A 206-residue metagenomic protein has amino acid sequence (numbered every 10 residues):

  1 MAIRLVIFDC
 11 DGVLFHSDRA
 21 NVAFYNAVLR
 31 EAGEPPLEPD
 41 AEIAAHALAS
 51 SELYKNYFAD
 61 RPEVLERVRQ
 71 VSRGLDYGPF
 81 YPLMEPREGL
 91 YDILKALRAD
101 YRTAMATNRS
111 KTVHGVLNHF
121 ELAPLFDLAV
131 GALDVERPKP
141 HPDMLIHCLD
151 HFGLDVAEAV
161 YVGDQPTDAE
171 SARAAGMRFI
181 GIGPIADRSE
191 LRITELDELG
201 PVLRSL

Functional and structural regions predicted by a protein language model:
M1-R4, Y101, S110, G115-L206: Asp-based, Mg2+/Mn2+-dependent phosphohydrolase catalytic module
A2-D92, A99: N-terminal helical cap/lid subdomain that shapes the substrate entry/recognition surface in HAD-like hydrolases
F24, V28, V68, I93 (+3 more regions): A ubiquitous structural signal for well-ordered alpha-helices
N26, S51-E52, K95, H114 (+2 more regions): Short glycine-/small-residue-rich flexible loop motifs, especially phosphate/cofactor-binding loops
